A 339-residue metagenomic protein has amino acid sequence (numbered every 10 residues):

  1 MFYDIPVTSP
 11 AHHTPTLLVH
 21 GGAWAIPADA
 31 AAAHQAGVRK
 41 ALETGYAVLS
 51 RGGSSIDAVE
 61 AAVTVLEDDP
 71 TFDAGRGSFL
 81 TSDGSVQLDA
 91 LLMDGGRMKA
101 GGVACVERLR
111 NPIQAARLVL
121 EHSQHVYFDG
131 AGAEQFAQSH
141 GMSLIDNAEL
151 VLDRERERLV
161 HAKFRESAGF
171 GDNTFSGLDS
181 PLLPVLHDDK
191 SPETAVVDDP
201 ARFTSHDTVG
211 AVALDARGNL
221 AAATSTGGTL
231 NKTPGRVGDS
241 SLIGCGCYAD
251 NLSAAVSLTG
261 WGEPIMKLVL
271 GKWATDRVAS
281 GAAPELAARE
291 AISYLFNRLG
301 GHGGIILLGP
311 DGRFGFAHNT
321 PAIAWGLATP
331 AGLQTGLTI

Functional and structural regions predicted by a protein language model:
F2-I339: Alpha/propeptide regions of enzymes that mature by internal proteolysis
